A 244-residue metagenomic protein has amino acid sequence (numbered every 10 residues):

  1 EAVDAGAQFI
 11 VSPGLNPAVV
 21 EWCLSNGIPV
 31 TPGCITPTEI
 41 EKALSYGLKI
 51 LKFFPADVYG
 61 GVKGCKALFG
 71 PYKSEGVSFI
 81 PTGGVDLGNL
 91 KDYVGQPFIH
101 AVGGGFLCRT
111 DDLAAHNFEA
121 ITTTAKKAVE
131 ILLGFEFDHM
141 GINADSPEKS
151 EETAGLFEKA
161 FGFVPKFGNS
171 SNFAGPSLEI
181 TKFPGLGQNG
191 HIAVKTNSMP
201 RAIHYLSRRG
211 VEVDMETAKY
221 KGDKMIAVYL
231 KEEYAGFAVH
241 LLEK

Functional and structural regions predicted by a protein language model:
E1-A5, T38-G47, F69-G70, V85-A101: Catalytic cores of alpha/beta
A7-N16, P29-I40, K49-Y59, P81 (+1 more regions): Catalytic beta/alpha-barrel core
P13-V19, K52-G61, F98-I121: Glycine-rich phosphate-binding active-site loops on the catalytic face of alpha/beta enzymes
V20, I40, C65, L90-K91 (+1 more regions): Generic hydrophobic/aromatic pocket-lining and core-packing "Φ" positions
C23-G27, D111-L133: C-terminal helical cap(s) of enzyme catalytic domains, especially alpha/beta-barrels
T122, L178-K182, S207-K244: Vicinal oxygen chelate
V129-A154, G187-V194: N-terminal beta-strand motif that seeds the catalytic metal site of vicinal oxygen chelate
G141-T181, R201-R208, K219-I226: Core segments of cupin and vicinal oxygen chelate
